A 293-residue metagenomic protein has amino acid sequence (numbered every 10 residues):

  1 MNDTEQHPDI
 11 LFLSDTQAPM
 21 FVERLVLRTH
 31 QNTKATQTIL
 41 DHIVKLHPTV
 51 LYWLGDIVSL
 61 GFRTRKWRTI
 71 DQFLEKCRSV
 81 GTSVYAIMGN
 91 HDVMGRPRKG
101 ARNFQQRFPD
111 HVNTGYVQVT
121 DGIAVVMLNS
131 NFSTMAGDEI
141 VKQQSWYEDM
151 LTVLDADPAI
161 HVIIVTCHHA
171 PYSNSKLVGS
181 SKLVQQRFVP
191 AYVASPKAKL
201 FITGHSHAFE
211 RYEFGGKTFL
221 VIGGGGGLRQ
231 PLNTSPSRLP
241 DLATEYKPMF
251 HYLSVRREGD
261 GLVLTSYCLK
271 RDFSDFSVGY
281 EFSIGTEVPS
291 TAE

Functional and structural regions predicted by a protein language model:
M1-R65, N174: N-terminal active-site segment of His-dependent metallophosphoesterases
N2, H7, F21-V26, L60-I163 (+3 more regions): Extended active-site neighborhood of metal-dependent phosphoesterases/phosphodiesterases
T4-E5, A243-E293: A short C-terminal boundary segment appended to hydrolase-like catalytic domains
S14-Q17, F132, G223, C268: A mature extracytoplasmic/lumenal domain signature
D15, G55-D56, G89-N90, H168 (+1 more regions): Active-site glycine-centered loops adjacent to acidic/histidine catalytic or metal-binding residues that shape
H169-L183: Active-site His/acidic residue clusters
